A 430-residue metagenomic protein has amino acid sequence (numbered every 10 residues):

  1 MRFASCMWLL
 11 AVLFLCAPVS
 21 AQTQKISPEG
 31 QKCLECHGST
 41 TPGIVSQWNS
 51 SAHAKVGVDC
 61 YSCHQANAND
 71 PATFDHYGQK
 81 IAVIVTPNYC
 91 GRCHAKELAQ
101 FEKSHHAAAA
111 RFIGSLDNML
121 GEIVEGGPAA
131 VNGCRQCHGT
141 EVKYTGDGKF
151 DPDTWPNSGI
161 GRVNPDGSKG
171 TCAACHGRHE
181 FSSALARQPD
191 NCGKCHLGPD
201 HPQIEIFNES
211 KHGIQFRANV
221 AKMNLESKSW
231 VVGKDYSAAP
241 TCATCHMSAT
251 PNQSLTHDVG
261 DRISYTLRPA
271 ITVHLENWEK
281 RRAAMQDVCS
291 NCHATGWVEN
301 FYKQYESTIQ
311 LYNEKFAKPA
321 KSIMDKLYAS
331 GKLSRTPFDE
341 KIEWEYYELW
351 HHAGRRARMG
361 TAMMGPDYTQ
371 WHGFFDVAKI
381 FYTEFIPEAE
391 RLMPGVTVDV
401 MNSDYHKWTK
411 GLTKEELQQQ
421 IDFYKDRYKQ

Functional and structural regions predicted by a protein language model:
M1-S5: Positively charged n-region of N-terminal signal peptides that target proteins for export
C6-P18: Bacterial N-terminal signal peptides
S20-Q430: Short sequence/structural segments immediately N-terminal
